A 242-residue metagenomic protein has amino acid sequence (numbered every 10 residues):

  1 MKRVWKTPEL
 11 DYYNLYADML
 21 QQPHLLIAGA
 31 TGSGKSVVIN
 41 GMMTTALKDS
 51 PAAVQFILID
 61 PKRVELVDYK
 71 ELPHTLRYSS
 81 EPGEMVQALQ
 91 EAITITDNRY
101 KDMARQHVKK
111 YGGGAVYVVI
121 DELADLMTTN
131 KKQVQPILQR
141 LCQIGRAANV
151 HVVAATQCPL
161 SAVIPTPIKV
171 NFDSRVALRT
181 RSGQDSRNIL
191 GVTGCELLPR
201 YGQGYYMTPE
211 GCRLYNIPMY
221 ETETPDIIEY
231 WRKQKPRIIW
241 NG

Functional and structural regions predicted by a protein language model:
M1-K109, G113-Q184, L190-R200, Y205-P218 (+1 more regions): P-loop NTPase catalytic phosphate-binding loop
